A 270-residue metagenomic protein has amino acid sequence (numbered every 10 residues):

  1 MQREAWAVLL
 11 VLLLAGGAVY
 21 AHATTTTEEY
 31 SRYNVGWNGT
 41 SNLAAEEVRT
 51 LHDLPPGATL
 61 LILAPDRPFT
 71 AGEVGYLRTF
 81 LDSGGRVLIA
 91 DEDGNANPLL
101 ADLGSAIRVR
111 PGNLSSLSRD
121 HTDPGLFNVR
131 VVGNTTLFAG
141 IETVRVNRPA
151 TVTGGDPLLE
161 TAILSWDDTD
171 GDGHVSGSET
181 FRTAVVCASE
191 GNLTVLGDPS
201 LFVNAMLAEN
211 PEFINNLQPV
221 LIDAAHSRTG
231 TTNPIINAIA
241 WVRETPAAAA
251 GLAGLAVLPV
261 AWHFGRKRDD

Functional and structural regions predicted by a protein language model:
M1-D270: Short, surface-exposed patches at the edges or C-terminal ends of soluble domains, predominantly
